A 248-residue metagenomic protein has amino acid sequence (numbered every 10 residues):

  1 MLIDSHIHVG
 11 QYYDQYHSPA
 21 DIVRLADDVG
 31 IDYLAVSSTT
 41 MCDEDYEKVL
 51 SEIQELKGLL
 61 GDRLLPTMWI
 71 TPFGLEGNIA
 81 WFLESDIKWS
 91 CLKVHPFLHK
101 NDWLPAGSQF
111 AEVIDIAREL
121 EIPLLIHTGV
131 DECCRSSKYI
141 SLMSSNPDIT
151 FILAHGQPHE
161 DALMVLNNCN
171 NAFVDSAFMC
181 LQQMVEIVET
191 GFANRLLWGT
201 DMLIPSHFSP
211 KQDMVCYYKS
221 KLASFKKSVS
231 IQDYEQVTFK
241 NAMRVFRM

Functional and structural regions predicted by a protein language model:
M1-S5, Y16-Y33, R118, K211-M248: Mid-to-C-terminal alpha-helical segments outside catalytic/metal-binding sites
I3-I7, L34-V36, L64-M68, S90-V94 (+4 more regions): Hydrophobic faces of well-ordered beta-strands that scaffold small-molecule active sites in alpha/beta enzyme cores
S5-H8, D14, A20-E44, R63-T71 (+1 more regions): Divalent metal-dependent hydrolysis catalytic cores, especially in the metallo-beta-lactamase
H6, A26, I53, L92 (+6 more regions): Conserved, mostly hydrophobic/aromatic
Q11-H17, T40-K48, I70-N78, H99-A106 (+2 more regions): Acidic-and-aromatic substrate-binding clefts and catalytic sites of carbohydrate-active enzymes
C42-Y46, L104, S206-C216: Short, flexible/disordered intra-domain loops and linkers
K48-L124, N170-F173, I187: Active-site gating/metal-coordination segments in enzymes
L104-W198: Catalytic pocket-lining loop regions of alpha/beta-barrel enzymes, especially the amidohydrolase/enolase/GH5 lineages
